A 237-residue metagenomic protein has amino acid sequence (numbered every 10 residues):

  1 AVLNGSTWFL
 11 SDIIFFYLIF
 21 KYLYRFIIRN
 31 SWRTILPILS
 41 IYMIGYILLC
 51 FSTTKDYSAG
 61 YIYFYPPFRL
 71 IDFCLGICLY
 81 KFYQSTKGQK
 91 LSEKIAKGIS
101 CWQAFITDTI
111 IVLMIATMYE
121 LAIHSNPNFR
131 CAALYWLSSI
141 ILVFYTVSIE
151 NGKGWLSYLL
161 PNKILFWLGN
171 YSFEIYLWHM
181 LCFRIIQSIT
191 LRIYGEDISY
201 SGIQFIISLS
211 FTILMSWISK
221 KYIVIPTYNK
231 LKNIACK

Functional and structural regions predicted by a protein language model:
V2-N4: A recurrent flexible, glycine/aromatic-enriched loop bordering the glycosyltransferase active site that acts as
W8-F26, I41-S92, I115, C131-L156 (+1 more regions): Specific transmembrane alpha-helix
I19-F20, I186, T227-K232: Active-site-flanking alpha-helical
R29-P37, S92-I106, Y200-S201: Membrane-interfacial entry segments at the cytosolic side of transmembrane helices
N30, D56-I62, I95, N126 (+3 more regions): Juxtamembrane loop-transmembrane helix junctions in multi-pass integral membrane proteins, especially the extracellular
T34-I44, I110-I111, N162: Central hydrophobic cores of alpha-helical transmembrane segments in multi-pass integral membrane proteins
F73, Q103-I225: Alpha-helical transmembrane segments of multi-pass integral membrane proteins
N162, I225-K237: Membrane-proximal cytoplasmic C-terminal regulatory module of class A 7TM GPCRs
